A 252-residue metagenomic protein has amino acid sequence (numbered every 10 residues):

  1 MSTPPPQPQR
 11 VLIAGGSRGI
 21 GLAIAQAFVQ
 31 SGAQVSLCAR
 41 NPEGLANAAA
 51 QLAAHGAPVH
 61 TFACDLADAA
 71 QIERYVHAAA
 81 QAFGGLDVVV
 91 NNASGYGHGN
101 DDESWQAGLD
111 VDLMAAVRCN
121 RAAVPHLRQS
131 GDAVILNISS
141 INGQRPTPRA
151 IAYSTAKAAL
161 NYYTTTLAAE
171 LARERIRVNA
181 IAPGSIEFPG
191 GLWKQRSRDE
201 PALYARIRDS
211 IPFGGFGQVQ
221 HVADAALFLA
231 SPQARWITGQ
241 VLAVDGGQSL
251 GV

Functional and structural regions predicted by a protein language model:
S2-T3, R145, A226-L227, T238-V252: Short C-terminal tail/terminal secondary-structure segment of NAD(P)H-dependent dehydrogenase/reductase domains
S17-G19: Conserved glycine-rich cofactor-binding loop
G97-L109, I135, I207: Substrate-binding pocket helix/loop in short-chain dehydrogenase/reductase
N120, A156: Active-site helix of classical SDR
P125, A169-E170, R235: Alpha-helical segment proximal to the catalytic Tyr-Lys
S140: Residue(s) in the substrate-gating loop at a strand-loop-helix junction that position the organic substrate next
A172, R177, I237-G239: Short, small/polar-rich loop/turn modules that mediate ligand/substrate recognition or access, typified
